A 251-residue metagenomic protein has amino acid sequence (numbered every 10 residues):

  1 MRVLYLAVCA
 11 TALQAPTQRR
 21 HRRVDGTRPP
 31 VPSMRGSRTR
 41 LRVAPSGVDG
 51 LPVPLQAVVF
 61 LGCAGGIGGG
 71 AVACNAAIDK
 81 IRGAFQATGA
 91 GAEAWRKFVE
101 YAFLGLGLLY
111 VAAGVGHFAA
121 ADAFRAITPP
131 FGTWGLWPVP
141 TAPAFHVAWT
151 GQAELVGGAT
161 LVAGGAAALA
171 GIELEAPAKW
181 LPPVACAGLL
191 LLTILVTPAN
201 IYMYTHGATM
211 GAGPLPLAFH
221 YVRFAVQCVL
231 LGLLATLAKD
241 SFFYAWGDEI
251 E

Functional and structural regions predicted by a protein language model:
M1-P29, S33: N-terminal chloroplast transit peptides
H21-R23, S33-E251: Membrane-interface extramembranous regions
